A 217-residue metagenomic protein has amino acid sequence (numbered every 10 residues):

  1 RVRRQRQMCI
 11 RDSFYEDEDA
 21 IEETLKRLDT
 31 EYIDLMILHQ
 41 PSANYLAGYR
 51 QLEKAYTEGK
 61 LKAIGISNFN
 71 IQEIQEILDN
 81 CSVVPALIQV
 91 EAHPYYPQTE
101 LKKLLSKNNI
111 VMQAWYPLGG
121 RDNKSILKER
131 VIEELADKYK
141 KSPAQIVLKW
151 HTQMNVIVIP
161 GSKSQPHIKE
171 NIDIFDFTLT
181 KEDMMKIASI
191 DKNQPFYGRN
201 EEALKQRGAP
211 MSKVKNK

Functional and structural regions predicted by a protein language model:
R1-I10: Single conserved hydrophobic/aromatic residue that forms the stacking wall/gate of nucleotide- or nucleobase-binding
R6, T30-I33, L61, P85: Local beta-strand N-terminus motif with an aromatic residue
I10-D12, A203-L204: Extended hydrophobic/Leu-rich segments
S13-K54: Glycine/small-residue-rich loop that forms an oxyanion/phosphate-binding "nest" at active or ligand-binding sites
Q40-K217: Beta/alpha (TIM)-barrel catalytic core signal, keyed to glycine-rich beta->alpha loops juxtaposed to Asp/Glu that bind
